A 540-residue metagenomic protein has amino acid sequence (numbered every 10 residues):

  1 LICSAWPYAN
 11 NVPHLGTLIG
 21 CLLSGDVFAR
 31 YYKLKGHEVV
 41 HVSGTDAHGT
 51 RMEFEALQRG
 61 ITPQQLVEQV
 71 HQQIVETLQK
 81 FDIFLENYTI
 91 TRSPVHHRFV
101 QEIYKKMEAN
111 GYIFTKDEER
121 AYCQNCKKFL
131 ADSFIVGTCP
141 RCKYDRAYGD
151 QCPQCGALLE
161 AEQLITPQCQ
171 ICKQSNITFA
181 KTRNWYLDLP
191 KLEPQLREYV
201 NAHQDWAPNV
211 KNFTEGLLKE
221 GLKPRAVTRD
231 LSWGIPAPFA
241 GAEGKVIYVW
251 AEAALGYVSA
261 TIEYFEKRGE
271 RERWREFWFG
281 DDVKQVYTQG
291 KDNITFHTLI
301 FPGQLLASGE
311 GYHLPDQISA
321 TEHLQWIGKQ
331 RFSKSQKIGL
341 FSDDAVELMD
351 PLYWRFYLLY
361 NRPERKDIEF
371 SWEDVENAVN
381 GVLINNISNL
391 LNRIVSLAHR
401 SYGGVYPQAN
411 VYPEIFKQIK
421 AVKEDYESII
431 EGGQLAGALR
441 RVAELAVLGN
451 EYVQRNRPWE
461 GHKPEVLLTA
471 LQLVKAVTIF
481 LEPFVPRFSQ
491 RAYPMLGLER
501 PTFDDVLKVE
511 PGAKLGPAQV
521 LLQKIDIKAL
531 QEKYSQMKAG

Functional and structural regions predicted by a protein language model:
L1, V40, G44, K116-C126 (+5 more regions): Basic, alpha-helical terminal appendages of large translation-related enzymes
L1-G36, V40-S43, V95-R98, I165-R400 (+2 more regions): Structured secondary-structure scaffolds
L1-Y199: N-terminal, positively charged nucleic-acid-binding surface of large information/translation enzymes
V27, Q65-E76, E102, V382 (+4 more regions): A non-catalytic, amphipathic alpha-helix used as a structural packing/dimerization or gating element in enzyme scaffolds
H48, I338, I368, Q418-V422 (+1 more regions): N-terminal alpha-helical segment
V75-L78, Y104, E108, S388 (+7 more regions): Structural signal for well-ordered, non-membrane alpha-helices
K105, P153, N385-N386, N392-V395 (+1 more regions): Structured, non-catalytic alpha/beta "coupling" segments that mediate domain-domain communication and provide generic
D292-I294, N361, R365, S371-D374 (+2 more regions): Active-site-proximal binding-pocket segments
